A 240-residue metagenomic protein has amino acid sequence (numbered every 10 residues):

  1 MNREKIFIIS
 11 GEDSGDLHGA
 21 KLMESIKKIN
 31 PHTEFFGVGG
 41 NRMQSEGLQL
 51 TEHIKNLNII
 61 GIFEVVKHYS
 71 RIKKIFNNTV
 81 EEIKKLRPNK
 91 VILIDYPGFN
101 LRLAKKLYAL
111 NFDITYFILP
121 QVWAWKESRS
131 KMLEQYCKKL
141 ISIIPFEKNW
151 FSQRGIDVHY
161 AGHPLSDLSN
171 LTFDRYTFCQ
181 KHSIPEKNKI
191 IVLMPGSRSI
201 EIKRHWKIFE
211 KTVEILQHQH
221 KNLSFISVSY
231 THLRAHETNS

Functional and structural regions predicted by a protein language model:
R3-K5, P185-V192, L223-S224: Charged active-site motifs of nucleotide-sugar-dependent glycosyltransferases
E4-K181, M194-I202, I215, Q219 (+1 more regions): Active-site and donor-binding regions of nucleotide-sugar-utilizing enzymes
W206-K211: Short acidic-capped amphipathic helix/loop micro-motif used as an active-site/signal-coupling element
F225-L233: Glycosyltransferase donor-sugar binding loop
H232-S240: Single conserved hydrophobic/aromatic residue that forms the stacking wall/gate of nucleotide- or nucleobase-binding
